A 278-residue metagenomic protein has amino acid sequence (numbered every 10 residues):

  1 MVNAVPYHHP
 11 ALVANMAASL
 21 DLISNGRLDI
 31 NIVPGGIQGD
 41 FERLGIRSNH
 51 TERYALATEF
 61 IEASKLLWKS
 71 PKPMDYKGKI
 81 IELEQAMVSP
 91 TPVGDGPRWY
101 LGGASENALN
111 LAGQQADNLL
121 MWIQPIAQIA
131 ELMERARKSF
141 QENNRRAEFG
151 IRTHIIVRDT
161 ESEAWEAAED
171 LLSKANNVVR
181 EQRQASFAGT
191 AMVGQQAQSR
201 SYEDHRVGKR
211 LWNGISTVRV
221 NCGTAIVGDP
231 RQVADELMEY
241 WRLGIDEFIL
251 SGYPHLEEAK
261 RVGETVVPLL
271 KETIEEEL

Functional and structural regions predicted by a protein language model:
M1-N3, L28-I32, W99-G102, D117-M121 (+2 more regions): Hydrophobic faces of well-ordered beta-strands that scaffold small-molecule active sites in alpha/beta enzyme cores
N3-V5, V33-I37, A86, A104-E106 (+3 more regions): Active-site beta-loop-alpha junctions enriched in small/polar residues
V5-L22: Glycine-rich anion/phosphate-binding loops
V13-M16, L101-L111, I226-Y240: Short, acidic/polar
L20, I30, S64, W99 (+4 more regions): Conserved, mostly hydrophobic/aromatic
I23, Q114-Q115, L243: Structural motif
H50-V93, I123-R242, K271-L278: An alpha-helical appendage that flanks or caps ligand/catalytic pockets
S105, N110-Q128: Long hydrophobic segments that form regular secondary structure
